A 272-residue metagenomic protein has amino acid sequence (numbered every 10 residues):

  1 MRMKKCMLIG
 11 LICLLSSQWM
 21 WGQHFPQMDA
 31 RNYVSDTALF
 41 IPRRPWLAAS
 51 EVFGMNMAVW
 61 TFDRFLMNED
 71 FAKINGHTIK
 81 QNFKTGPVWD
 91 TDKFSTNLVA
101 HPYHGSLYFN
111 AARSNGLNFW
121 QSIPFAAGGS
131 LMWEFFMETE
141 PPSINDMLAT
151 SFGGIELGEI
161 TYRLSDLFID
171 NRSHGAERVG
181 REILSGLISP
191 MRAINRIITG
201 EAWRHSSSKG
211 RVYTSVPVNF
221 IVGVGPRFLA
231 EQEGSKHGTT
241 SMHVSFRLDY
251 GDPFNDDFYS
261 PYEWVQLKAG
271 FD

Functional and structural regions predicted by a protein language model:
M1-L8: Bacterial N-terminal signal peptides that target proteins for export
K4, L14, V212-T214: A generic structural signal for short, solvent-exposed coil/turn residues that cap or connect secondary-structure
I9-S17: Bacterial N-terminal signal peptides
Q18-G22: Sec/Tat signal peptide C-region and signal peptidase I cleavage site
H24-D272: Hydrophobic alpha-helical membrane segments
